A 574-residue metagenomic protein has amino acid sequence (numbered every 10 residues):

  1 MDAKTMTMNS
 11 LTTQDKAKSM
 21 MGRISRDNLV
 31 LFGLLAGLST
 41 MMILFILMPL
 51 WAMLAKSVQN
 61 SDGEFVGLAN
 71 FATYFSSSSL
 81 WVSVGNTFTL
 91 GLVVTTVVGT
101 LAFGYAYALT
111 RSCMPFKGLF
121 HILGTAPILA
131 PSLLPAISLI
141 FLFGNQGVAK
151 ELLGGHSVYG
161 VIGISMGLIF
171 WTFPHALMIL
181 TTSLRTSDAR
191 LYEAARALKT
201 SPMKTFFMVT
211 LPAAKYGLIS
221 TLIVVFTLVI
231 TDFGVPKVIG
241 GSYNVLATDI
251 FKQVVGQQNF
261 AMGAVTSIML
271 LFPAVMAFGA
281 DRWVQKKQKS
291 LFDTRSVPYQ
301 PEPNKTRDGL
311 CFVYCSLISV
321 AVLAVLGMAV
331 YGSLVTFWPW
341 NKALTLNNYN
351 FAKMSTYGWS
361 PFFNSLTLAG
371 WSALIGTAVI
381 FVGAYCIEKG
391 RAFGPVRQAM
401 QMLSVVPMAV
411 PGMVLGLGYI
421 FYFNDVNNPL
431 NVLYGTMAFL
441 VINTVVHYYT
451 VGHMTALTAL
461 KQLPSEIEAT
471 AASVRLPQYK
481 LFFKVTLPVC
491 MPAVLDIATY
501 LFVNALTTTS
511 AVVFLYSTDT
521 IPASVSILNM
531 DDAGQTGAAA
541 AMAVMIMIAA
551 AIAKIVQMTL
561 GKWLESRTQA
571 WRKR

Functional and structural regions predicted by a protein language model:
M1-G37, D281-L317, P395-R397, M558-R574: Transmembrane alpha-helical segments of polytopic membrane transport and secretion proteins
S19-G22, V66-F75, L344-M354, F482: A short amphipathic helical element positioned immediately N-terminal to and/or at the very start of a transmembrane
D27-S61, S76-R185, A213-G234, V265-R282 (+6 more regions): Membrane-water interface segments at the C-terminal ends of transmembrane alpha-helices in multi-pass inner-membrane
M114, L191, T200, F233 (+5 more regions): Membrane-helix interface/capping residues of multi-pass secondary transporters
A195-R196, A471: The alpha-helix within a helix-turn-helix
S201, Q288-P303, W340-A352: Juxtamembrane inter-helical linkers in multi-pass membrane proteins
D232-Q257, W340-K342, T509-T536, A570-R574: Glycine-rich helix-loop "coupling/hinge" segments at transmembrane-helix boundaries in multipass transporters
T248-P273: Helix-loop-helix hairpin linking two adjacent transmembrane segments in secondary transporters
